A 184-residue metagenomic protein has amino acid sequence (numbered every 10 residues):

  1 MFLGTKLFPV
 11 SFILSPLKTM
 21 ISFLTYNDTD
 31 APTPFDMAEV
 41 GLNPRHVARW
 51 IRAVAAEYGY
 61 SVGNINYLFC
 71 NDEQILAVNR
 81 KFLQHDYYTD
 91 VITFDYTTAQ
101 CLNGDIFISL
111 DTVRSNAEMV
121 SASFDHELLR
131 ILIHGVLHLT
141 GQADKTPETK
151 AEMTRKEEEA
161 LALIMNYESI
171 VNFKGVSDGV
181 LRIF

Functional and structural regions predicted by a protein language model:
F2-L128, L139-F184: An acidic/histidine-cluster motif and surrounding catalytic segment that typifies divalent-metal-assisted enzyme active
